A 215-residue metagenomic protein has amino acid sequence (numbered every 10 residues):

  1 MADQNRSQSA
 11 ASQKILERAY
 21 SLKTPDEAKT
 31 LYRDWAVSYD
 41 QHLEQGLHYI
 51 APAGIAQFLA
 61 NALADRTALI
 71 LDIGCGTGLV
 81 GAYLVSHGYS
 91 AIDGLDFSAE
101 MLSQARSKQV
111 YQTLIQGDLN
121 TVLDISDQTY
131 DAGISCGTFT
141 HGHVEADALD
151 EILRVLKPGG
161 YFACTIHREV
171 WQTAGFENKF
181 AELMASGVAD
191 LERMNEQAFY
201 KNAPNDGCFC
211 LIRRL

Functional and structural regions predicted by a protein language model:
M1-D26: N-terminal auxiliary segments of SAM/dcSAM-dependent transferases
H48-R66: Conserved alpha-helix/loop element of class I SAM-dependent methyltransferases that forms part of the SAM/SAH-binding
L71-V122: Class I SAM-dependent methyltransferase SAM/SAH-binding core
L123-G133: A short acidic, Gly/Pro-enriched loop at the edge of an enzyme's catalytic core that lines a small-molecule cofactor
D147-P158: A short glycine-rich, Lys/Arg-flanked "PGG" loop and its adjoining helix->strand segment in the class I
G159-H167: Conserved beta-strand signature within the Rossmann-like core of class I S-adenosyl-L-methionine
G175-N195: Conserved Class I S-adenosyl-L-methionine
K201-L215: Core SAM-dependent methyltransferase catalytic element
